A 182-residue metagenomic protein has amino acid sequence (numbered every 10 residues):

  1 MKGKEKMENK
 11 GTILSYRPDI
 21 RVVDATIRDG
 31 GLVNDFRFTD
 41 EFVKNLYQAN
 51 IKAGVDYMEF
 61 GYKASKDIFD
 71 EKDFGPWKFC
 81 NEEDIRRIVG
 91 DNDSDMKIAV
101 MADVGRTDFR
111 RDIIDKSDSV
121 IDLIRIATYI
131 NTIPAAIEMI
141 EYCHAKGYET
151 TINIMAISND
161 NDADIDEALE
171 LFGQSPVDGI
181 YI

Functional and structural regions predicted by a protein language model:
K10-D35, D95, S119, C143-I154: N-terminal small/glycine-rich loop or linker at the start of catalytic domains across soluble metabolic enzymes
R17-A25, Q48-K66: N-terminal glycine-rich anion-binding loops that anchor highly charged ligand groups
G30, N50, I124: Conserved, mostly hydrophobic/aromatic
F36-N45, T128-A135: Glycine-rich anion/phosphate-binding loops
G54-V55, I121, P176-V177: A structural motif
Y57, Y62-A168: Active-site beta->alpha loop and helix N-cap motifs at the rims of alpha/beta catalytic domains
I165-I182: Conserved C-terminal portion of the radical SAM core fold that forms the substrate/S-adenosylmethionine-binding
